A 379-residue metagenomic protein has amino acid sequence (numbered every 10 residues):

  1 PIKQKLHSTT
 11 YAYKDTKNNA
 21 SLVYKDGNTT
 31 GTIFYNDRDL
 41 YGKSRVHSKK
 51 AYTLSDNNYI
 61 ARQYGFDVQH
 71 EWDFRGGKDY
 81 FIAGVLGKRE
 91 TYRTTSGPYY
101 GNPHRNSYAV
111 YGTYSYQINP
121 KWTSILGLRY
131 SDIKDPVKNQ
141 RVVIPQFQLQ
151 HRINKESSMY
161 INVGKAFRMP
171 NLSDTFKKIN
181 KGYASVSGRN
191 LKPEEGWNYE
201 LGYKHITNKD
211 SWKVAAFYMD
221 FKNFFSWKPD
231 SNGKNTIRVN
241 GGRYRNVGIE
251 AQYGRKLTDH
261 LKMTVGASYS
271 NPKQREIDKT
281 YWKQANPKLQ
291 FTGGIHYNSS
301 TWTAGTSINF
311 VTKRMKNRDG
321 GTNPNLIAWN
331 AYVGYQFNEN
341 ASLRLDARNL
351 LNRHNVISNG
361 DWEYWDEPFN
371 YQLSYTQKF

Functional and structural regions predicted by a protein language model:
P1, D26-N28, Y35-D39, W72 (+12 more regions): Transmembrane beta-strands of outer-membrane beta-barrel pores
P1, G27-G31, G76-F81, K121-L126 (+5 more regions): Repeated loop/turn-to-beta-strand initiation elements of outer-membrane beta-barrel proteins
P1-E90, S211-K213: Outer-membrane beta-barrel domain signature, strongest for Gram-negative TonB-dependent receptors and also present
L6-K25, Y59, K138, R152 (+6 more regions): Outer-membrane beta-barrel signature, preferentially recognizing the C-terminal barrel domain of Gram-negative
L22-G27, R62, H70-F74, N106 (+14 more regions): Residue-level signature of outer-membrane beta-barrel architecture
T30, L40-R45, Y80-K88, G101-P136 (+2 more regions): Surface-exposed extracellular loop regions of Gram-negative outer-membrane beta-barrel proteins
Q117-T123, F217-D220, V239-R318, Q336-S342 (+2 more regions): Gram-negative outer-membrane beta-barrel transporters
Q148, G202, W365-F379: Outer-membrane beta-barrel "beta-signal"
